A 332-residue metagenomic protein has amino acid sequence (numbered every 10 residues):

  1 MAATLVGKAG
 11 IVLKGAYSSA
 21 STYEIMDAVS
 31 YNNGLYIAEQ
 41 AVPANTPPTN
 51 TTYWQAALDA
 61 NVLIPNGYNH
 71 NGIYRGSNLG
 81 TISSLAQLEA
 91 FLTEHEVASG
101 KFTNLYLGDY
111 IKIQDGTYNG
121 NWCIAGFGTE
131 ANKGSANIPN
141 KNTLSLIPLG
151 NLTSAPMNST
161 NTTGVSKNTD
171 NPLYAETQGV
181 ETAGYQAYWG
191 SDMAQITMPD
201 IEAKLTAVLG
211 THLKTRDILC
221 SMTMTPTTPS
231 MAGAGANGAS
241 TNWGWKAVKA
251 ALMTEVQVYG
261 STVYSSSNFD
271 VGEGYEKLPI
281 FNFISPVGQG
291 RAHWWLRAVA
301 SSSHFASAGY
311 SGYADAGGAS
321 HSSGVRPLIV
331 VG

Functional and structural regions predicted by a protein language model:
M1-S83: Tryptophan-rich substrate-binding surfaces of secreted polymer-degrading and adhesive proteins
I64-G332: Collagenous Gly-X-Y triple-helix signature in extracellular proteins
